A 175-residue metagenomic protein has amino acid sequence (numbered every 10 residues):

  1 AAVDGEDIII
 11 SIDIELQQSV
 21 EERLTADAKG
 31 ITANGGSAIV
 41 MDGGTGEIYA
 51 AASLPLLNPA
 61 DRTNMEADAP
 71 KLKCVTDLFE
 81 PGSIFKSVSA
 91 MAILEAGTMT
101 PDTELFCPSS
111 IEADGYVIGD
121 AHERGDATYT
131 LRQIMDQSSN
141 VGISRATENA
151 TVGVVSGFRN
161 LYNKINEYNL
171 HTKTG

Functional and structural regions predicted by a protein language model:
A1-G35, L57-A60, D68-A69, L78: Extracytoplasmic/periplasmic proteins that interact with beta-lactams or build/remodel peptidoglycan
I12, D42-S83, V88-G175: Beta-lactam-recognizing serine transpeptidase/beta-lactamase-like catalytic domain environment
A38-V40: Short beta-strand scaffold segments in enzyme catalytic cores
